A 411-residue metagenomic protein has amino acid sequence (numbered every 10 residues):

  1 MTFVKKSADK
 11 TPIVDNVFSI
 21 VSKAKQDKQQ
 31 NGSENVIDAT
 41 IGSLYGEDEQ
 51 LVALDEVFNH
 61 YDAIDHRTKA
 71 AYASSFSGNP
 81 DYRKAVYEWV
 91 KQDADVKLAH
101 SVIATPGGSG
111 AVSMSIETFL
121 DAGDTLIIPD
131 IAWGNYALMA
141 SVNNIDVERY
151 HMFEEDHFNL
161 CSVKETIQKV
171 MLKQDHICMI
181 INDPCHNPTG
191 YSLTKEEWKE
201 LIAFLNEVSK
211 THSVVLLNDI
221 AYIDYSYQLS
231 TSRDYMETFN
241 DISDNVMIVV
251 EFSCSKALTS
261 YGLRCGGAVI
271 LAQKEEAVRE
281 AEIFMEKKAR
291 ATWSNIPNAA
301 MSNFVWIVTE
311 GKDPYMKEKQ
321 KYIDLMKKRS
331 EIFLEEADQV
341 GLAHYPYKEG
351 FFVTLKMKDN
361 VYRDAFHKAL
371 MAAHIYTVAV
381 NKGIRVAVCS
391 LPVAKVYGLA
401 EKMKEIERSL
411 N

Functional and structural regions predicted by a protein language model:
M1-K10: Generic N-terminal amphipathic, Lys/Arg-enriched alpha-helix
K10-G107, L410: N-terminal small-domain helix-loop-helix segment of the aminotransferase-like
I13-K23, L54-V57, V163-E165, K195-F204 (+3 more regions): Well-ordered, non-membrane alpha-helical segments in soluble/globular domains
I41, V305, K319-A337, L342-K356 (+1 more regions): Conserved glycine-rich beta-strand-loop-beta hairpin in the small C-terminal domain of fold type I
T68-H212, I223-I242, A394: Conserved core of the PLP fold type I
A85, A104, D241-I323: Conserved core segment of the aminotransferase class I/II
E88, Q92, V96, Q168 (+3 more regions): PLP-dependent enzyme catalytic core of the Aspartate aminotransferase-like
D219-I220: Walker B catalytic acidic pair
